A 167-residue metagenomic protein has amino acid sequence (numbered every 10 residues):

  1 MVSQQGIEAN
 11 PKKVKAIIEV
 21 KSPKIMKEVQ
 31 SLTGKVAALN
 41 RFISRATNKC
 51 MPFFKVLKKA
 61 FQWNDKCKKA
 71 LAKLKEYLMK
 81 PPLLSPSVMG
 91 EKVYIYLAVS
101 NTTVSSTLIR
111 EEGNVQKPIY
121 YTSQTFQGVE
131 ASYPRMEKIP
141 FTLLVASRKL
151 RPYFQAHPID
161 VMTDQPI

Functional and structural regions predicted by a protein language model:
M1-K92, I167: C-terminal reverse transcriptase regions that engage the nucleic-acid substrate
V2-A9, E112-Y121: Flexible glycine/proline-rich, aromatic-decorated loop/lid segments
G34, A98, D164: Active-site glycine-centered loops adjacent to acidic/histidine catalytic or metal-binding residues that shape
E91-V99: Two-metal-ion RNase H-like nuclease active-site motif
V99-R110: Acidic, metal-ligating active-site segments
I109, L144-I167: RNase H catalytic domain
N114-F141, V145, D164-I167: A short, polar/acidic, helix/strand-boundary loop motif
